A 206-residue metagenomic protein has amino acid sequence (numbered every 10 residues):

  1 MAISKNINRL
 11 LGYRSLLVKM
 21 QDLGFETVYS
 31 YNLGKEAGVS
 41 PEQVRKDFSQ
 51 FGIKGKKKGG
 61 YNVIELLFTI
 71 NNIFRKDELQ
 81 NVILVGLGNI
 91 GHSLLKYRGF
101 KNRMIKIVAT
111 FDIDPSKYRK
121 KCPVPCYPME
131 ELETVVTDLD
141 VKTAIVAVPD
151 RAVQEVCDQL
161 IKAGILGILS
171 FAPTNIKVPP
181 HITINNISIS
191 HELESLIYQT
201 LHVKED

Functional and structural regions predicted by a protein language model:
M1-E26: Extreme N-terminal segment that seeds HTH/winged-HTH DNA-binding domains in transcriptional regulators
Y13, V18-Q21, K120, P125-D206: Phosphate-bearing ligand-interacting subdomains that bind or position ATP/ADP/UDP/GDP/NAD(P) or nucleotide-linked
T27, Y31, E36-L79: HTH-adjacent hinge/linker in prokaryotic transcriptional regulators
L87: Glycine-rich Rossmann-fold phosphate-binding loop(s) that bind the pyrophosphate of adenine dinucleotide cofactors
I90: Hydrophobic/small residue at the entry helix of a nucleotide-binding pocket
N102-V124: NAD(P)-binding Rossmann-fold cofactor-contacting core
